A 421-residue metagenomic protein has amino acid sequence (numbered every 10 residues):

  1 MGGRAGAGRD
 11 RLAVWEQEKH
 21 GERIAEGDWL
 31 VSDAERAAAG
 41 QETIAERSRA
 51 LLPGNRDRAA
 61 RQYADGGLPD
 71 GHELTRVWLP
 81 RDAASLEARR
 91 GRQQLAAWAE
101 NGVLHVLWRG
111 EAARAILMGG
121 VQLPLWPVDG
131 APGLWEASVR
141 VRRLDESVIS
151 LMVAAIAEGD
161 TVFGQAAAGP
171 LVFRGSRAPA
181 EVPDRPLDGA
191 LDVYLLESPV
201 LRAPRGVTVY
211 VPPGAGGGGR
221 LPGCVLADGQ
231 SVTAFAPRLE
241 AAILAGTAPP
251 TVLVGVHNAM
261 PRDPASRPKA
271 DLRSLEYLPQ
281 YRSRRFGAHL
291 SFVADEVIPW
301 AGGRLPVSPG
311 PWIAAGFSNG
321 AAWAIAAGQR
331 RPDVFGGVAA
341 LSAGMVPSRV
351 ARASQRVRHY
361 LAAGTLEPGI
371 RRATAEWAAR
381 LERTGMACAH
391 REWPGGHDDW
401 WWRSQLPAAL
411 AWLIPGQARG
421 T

Functional and structural regions predicted by a protein language model:
M1-R11: Compositionally biased, low-complexity flexible segments
R9, Q17-E18: Charged/polar low-complexity intrinsically disordered segments
L12-V14, I24: N-terminal amphipathic/hydrophobic targeting modules at extreme N-termini, encompassing cleavable Sec/SRP-type signal
V14-Q17, A38: Intrinsic low-complexity/disordered segments
G27-Q122, G130-T421: Non-catalytic cap/lid and distal C-terminal segments of serine-dependent acyl enzymes
